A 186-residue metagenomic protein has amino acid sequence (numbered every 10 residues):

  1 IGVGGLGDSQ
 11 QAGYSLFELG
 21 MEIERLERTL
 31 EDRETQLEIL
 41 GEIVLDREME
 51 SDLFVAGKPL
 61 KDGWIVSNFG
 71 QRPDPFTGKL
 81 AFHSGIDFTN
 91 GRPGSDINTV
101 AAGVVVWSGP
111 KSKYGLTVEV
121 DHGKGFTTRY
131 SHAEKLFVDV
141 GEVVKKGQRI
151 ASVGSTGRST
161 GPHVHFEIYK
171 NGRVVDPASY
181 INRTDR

Functional and structural regions predicted by a protein language model:
I1-N68: Non-catalytic extracellular/periplasmic "stalk" and linker regions immediately N-terminal to catalytic or recognition
K58-R186: Catalytic cores of peptidoglycan-degrading enzymes
